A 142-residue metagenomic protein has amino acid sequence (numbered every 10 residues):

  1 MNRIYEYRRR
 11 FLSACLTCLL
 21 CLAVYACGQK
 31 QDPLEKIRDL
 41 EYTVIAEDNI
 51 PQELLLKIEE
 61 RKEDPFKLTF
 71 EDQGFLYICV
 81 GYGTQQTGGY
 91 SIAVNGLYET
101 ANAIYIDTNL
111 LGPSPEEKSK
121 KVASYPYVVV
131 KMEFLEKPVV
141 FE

Functional and structural regions predicted by a protein language model:
M1-E6: N-terminal Lys/Arg-rich, disordered targeting/topogenic segments
Y7-A14, V24-E142: Exposed, flexible binding/inhibitory loops of compact, secreted disulfide-stabilized domains
